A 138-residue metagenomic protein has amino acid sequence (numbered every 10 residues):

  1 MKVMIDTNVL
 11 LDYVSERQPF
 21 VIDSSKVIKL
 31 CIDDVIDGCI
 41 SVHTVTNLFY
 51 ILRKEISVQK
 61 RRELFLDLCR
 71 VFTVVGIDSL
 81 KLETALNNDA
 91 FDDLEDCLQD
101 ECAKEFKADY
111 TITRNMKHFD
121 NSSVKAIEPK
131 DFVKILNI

Functional and structural regions predicted by a protein language model:
M1-C39, R53-K60, I135-I138: Short, well-structured N-terminal submotif of metal-dependent ribonuclease cores
K2, K104-I138: Acidic, PIN/NYN-like endoribonuclease modules and their adjacent C-terminal/linker elements
N8-V9, H43, L80, K117 (+1 more regions): Alpha-helix/helix-capping structural signal
V9, N47-L48, T84: A general alpha-helix detector
V14, L52, L86-D89, S123: Short, flexible helix/strand-to-coil boundary loops that buttress conserved ligand/catalytic motifs in alpha/beta
S25, V45-T73, D78-L80: Active-site-proximal, substrate-binding regions of enzyme catalytic domains and RNA-binding/basic surfaces
D37, T73, S123-K125: Conserved beta-strand segments of alpha/beta enzyme cores
T73-M116: Active-site neighborhoods of divalent-metal-dependent phosphate/nucleic-acid chemistry enzymes
